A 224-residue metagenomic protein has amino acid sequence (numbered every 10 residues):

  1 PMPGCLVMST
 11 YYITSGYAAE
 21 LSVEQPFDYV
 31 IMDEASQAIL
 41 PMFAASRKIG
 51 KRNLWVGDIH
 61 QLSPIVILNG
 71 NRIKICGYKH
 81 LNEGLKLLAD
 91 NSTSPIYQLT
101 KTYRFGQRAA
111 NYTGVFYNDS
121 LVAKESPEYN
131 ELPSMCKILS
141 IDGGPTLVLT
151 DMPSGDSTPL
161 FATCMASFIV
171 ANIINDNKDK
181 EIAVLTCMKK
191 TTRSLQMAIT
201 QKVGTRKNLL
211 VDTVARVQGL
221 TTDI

Functional and structural regions predicted by a protein language model:
P1-C5, C76: Conserved helicase ATPase core
Y12-S15, V23-I224: Conserved helicase motor core of SF1/SF2 NTP-dependent helicases
